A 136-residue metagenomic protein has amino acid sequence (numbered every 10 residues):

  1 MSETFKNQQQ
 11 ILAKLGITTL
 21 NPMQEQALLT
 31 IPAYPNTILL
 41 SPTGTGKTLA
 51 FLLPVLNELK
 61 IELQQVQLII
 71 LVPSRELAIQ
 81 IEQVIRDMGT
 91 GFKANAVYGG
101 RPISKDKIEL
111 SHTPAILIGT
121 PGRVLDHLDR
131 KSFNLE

Functional and structural regions predicted by a protein language model:
M1-L40: Conserved pre-motif I regulatory segment
F5, Q10, L63-D129: Conserved nucleic-acid-binding Ia/Ib motif block in the N-terminal RecA-like helicase ATPase lobe
G16, D129-K131: Glycine-rich, flexible loop/turn motifs
P22, A50, I118: Short aromatic/basic micro-patch
E25-T37, T48-L63, I69, I79 (+2 more regions): Walker A/P-loop NTP-binding motif
S41-T45: The conserved Walker
F133-E136: Post-DEXD/H (motif II) to motif III coupling segment of the RecA-like Helicase ATP-binding lobe
